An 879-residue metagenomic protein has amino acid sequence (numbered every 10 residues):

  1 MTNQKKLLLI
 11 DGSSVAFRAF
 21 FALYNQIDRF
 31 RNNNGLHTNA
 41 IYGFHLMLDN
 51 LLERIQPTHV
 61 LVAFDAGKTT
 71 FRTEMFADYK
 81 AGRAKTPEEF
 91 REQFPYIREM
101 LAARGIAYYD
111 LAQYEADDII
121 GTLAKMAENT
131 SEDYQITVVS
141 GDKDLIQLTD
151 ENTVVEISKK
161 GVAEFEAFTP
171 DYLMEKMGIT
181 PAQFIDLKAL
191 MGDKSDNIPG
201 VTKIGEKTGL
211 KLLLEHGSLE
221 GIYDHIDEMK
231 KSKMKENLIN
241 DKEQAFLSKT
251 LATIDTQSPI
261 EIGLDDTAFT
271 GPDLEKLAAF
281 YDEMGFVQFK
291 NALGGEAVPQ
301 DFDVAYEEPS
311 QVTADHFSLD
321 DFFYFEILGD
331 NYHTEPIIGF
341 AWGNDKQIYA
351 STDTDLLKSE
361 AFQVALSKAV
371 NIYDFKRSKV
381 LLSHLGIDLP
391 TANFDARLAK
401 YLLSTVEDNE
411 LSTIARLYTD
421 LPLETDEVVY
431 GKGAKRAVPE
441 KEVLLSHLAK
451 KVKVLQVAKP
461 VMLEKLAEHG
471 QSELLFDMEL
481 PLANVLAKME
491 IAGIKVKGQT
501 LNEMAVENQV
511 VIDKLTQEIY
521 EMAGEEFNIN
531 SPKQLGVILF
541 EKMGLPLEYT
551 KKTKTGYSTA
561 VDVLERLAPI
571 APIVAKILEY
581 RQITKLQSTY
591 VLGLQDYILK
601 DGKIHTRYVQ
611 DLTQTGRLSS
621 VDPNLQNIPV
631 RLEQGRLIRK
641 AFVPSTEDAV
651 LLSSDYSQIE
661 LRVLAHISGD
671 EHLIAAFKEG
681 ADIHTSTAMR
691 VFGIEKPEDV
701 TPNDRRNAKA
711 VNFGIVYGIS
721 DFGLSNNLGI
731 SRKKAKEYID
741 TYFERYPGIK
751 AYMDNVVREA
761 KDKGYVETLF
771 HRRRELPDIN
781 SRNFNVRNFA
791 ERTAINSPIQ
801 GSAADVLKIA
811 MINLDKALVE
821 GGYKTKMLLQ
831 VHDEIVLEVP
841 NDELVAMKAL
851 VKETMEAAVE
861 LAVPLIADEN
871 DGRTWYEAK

Functional and structural regions predicted by a protein language model:
T2-A63, K68-K80, P95, K242 (+2 more regions): Extended, highly charged clamp/arch subdomains and adjacent linkers that form or line substrate-binding channels
T2-Q4, D28-R31, A81-Q257: Extended two-metal-dependent nuclease catalytic cores across DNA- and RNA-processing enzymes
L8, R18-E53, T58-L61, A77-D78 (+3 more regions): Conserved RNase H-like, two-metal-ion catalytic cores of nucleic-acid enzymes
D110, A163-E164, P170-K188, E335-A467 (+2 more regions): Active-site-proximal helix-loop-helix substrate-binding element of RNase H-like nuclease domains
N237, D241-D353, A369, A434-V630 (+8 more regions): Conserved "right-hand" nucleotidyltransferase catalytic core of DNA-directed polymerases
W342-N344, L403-D408, S412-K432, H447 (+2 more regions): Function-dense linear segments that define catalytic or interfacial modules in macromolecule-processing proteins
A437, N484, I491, T550 (+6 more regions): Conserved catalytic core of nucleic-acid polymerases
V510-Q517, E521-P572, E744-R792, N796 (+1 more regions): C-terminal polymerase-core module
